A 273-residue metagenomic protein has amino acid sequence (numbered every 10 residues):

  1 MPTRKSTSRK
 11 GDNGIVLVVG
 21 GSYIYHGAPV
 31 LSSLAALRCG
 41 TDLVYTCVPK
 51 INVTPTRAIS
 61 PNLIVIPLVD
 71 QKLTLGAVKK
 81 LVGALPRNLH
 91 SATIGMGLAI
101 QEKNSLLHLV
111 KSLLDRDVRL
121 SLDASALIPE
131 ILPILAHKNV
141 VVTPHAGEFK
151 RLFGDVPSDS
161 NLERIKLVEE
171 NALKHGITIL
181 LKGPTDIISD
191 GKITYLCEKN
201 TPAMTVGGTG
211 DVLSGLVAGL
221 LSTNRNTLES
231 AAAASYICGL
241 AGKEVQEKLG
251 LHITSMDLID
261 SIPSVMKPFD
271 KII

Functional and structural regions predicted by a protein language model:
M1-R119, I128-V141, K150-I273: Small-residue (G/A/S/T)-rich helix-start motifs and N-terminal tracts that mark the onset
